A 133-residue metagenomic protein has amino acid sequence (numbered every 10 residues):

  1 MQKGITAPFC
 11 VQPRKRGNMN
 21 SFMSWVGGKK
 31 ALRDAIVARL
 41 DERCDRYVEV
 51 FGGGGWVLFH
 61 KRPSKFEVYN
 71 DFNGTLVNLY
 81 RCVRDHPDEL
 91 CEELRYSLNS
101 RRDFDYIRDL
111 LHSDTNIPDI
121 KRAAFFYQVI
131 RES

Functional and structural regions predicted by a protein language model:
I5-V48, G52, W56-V57: S-adenosyl-L-methionine
R62-S133: Class I S-adenosyl-L-methionine-dependent methyltransferase module
